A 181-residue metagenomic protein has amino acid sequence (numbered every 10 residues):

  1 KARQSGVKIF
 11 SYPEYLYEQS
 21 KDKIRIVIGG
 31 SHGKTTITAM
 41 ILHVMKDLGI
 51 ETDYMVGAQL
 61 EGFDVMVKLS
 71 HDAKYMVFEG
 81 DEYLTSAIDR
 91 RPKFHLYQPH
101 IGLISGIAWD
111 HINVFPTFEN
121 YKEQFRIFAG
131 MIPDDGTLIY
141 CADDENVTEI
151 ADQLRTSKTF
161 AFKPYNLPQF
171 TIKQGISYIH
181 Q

Functional and structural regions predicted by a protein language model:
K1-Y140, N146-T156: Phosphate-binding loop of NTP-binding sites
T137, F162-Y165: Conformationally flexible catalytic loops at phosphate/diphosphate-handling active centers
S157-A161: Multi-bladed beta-propeller domains
Q174-Q181: Short glycine/threonine-rich catalytic loop with a Thr-x-Gly-x-Asp
